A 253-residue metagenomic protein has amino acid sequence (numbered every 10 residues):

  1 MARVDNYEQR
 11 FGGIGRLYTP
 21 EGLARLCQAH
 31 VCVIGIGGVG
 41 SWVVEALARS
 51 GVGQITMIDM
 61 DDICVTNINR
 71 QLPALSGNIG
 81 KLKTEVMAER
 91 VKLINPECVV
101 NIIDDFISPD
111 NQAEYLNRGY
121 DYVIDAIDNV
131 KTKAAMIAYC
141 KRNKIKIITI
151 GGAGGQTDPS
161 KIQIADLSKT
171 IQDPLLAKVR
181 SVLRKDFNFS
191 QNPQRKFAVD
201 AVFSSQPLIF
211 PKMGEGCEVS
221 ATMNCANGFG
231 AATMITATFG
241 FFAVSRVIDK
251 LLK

Functional and structural regions predicted by a protein language model:
M1-C32, V65: N-terminal charged helix/coil linker that caps or initiates catalytic domains
A2-D5, R118-Y122, I127, T132 (+4 more regions): Glycine-rich phosphate/adenylate-binding loop
V33-G35, I58: Conserved N-terminal Rossmann-fold NAD(P)-binding element of oxidoreductases
V39-G40: Hydrophobic/small residue at the entry helix of a nucleotide-binding pocket
A48-Q54: Conserved S-adenosyl-L-methionine
I58-N95: Glycine-rich phosphate-binding loop and adjoining beta1-alpha1-beta2 segment of Rossmann-like nucleotide-binding folds
T66-P73, Q156-D166: Acidic/polar active-site rim loop that often engages polyanionic ligands
D110-G119: Short amphipathic alpha-helix with an adjacent loop that forms part of the alpha/beta core around
